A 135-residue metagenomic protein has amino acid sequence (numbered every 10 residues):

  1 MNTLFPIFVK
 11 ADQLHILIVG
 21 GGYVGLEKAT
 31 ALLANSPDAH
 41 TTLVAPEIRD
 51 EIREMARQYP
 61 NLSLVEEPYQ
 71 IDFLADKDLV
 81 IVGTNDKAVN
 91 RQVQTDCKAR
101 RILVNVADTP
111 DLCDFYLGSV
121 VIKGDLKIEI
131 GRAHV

Functional and structural regions predicted by a protein language model:
M1-M55: Hydrophobic, well-ordered beta-alpha structural blocks that scaffold small-molecule cofactor pockets
N2, V9-A11, G25, T84 (+2 more regions): Catalytic, metal-anchored helix/loop core of enzyme active sites in primary metabolism
Q13, A75-K77: Alpha-helix C-terminal capping/helix-to-coil transition sites in glycosyltransferase folds
A45, L64-P68, D108: Short loop/edge segments at beta-strand edges and connector loops that shape dinucleotide/nucleotide cofactor-binding
Q58-D72: Glycine-rich, highly charged phosphate/nucleotide-binding loops
L79-N85, N90-Y116: ADP-ribose/adenylate-binding Rossmann-like module
V121-E129: Acidic/polar active-site rim loop that often engages polyanionic ligands
A133-V135: Conserved small/polar residues in nucleotide/adenosyl-binding loops
